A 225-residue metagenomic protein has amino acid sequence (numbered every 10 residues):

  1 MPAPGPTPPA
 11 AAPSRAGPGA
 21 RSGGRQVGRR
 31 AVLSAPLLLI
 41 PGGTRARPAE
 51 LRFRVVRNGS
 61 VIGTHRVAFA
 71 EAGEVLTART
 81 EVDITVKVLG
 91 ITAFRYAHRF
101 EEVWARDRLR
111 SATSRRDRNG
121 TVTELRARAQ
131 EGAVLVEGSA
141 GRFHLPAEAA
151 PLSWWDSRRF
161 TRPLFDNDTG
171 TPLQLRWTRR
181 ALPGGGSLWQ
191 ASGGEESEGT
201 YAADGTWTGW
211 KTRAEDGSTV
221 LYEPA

Functional and structural regions predicted by a protein language model:
M1-V27, P41: N-terminal secretory signal peptides
G17, G23, V27, A31-V32 (+5 more regions): Small/flexible residues
S22-P48: N-terminal twin-arginine translocation
A31-S34, R54-T64, L135-E137, F160: Short, charge-rich amphipathic segments
G43-T44, Y96, E223-A225: Surface-exposed flexible segments
P48, R106, R110-P224: Solvent-exposed helix/loop surface patches that form functional interfaces
A49-L51, V55-A129, G205: N-terminal mature ectodomain segment of secretory-pathway/periplasmic proteins
